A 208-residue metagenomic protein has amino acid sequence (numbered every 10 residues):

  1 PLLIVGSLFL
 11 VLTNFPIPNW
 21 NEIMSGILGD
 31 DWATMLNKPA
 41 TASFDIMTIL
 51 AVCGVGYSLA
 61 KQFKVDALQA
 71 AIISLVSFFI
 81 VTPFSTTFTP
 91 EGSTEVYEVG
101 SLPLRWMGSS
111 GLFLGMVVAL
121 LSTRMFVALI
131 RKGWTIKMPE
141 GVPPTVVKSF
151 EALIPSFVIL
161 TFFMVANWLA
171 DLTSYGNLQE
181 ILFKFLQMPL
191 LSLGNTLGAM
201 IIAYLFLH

Functional and structural regions predicted by a protein language model:
P1-V11, W20-L28, W32-D45, V52-H208: Signature of multi-pass transmembrane helix bundles
